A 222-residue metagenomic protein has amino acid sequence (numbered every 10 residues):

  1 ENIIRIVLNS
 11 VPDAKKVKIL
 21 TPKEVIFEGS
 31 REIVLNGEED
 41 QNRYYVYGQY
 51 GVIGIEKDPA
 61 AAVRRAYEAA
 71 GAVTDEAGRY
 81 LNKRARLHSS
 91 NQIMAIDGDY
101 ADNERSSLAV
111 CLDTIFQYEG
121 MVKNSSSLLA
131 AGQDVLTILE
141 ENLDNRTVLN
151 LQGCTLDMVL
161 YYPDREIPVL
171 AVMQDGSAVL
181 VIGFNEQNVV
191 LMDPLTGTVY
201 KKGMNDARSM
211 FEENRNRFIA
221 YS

Functional and structural regions predicted by a protein language model:
N2-I3, T21-F27, A60: Short, surface-exposed polybasic-aromatic patches that bind anionic ligands, especially phosphate groups
I4, E24-V25, Y44, Y80 (+2 more regions): Hydrophobic residues embedded in beta-strands of well-ordered beta-sheets
I4-L8, E56-E76: A short, charged, amphipathic alpha-helix used as a generic interaction element across diverse proteins
I6, R43-Q49, A171-M173: A short beta-strand micro-motif
N9, G51-P59, D99-L108: Extracytoplasmic Gram-positive cell-surface binding/anchoring modules and repeats
K16-I19, V46: Change to "...patches in solvent-exposed regions of secreted, membrane-anchored, or virion-exposed structural
V34-V52, G71-A72, R79, K83-H88: Short aromatic-glycine-(Arg/Gly/Cys) micro-motifs in beta-strand/loop hairpins
R86-S222: Conserved active-site-adjacent core of cysteine acyl-enzyme catalytic domains
